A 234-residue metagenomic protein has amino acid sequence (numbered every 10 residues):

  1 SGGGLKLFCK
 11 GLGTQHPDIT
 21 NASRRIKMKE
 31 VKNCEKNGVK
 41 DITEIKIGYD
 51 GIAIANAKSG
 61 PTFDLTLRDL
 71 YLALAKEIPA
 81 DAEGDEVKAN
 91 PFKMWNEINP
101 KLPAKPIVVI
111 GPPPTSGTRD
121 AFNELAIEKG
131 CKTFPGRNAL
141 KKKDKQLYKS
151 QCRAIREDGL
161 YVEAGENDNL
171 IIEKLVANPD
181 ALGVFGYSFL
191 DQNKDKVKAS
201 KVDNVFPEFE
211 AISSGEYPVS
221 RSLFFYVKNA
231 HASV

Functional and structural regions predicted by a protein language model:
S1-V234: Flexible loop/hinge segments at secondary-structure junctions
